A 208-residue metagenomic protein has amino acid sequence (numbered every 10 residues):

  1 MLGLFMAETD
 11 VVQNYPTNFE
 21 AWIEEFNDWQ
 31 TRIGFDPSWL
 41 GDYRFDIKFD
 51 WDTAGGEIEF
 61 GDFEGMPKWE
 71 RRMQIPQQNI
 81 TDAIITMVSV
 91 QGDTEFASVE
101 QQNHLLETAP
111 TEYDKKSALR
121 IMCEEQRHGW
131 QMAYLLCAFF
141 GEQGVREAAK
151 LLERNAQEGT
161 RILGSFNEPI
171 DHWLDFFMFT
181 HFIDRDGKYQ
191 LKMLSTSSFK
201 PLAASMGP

Functional and structural regions predicted by a protein language model:
M1-K116, A138-L174: Terminal targeting/low-complexity segments that flank the catalytic cores of oxidoreductases
G56, G187-L191: Hydrophobic alpha-helical core bundles mediating ligand binding, dimerization, or RNAP-core interactions
Q91-V99, I121-L136, N155-G159, F177-K188 (+1 more regions): Alpha-helical transition-metal enzyme core signature, strongest for iron centers
Y113-R120, P201, S205: A structural signal for alpha-helical segments
C137-A138, T196: Short, surface-exposed basic-aromatic patches at helix termini and helix-loop junctions that form
Q190-P208: Preference for long, well-ordered alpha-helical segments
